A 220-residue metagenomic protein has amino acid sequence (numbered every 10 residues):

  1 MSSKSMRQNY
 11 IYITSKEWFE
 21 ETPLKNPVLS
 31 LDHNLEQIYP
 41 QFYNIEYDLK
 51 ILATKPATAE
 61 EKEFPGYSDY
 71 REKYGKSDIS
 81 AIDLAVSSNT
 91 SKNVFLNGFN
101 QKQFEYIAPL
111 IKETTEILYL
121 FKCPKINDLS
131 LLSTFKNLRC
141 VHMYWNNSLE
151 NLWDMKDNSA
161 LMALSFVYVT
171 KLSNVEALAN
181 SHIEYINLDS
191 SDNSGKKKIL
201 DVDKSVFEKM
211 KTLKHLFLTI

Functional and structural regions predicted by a protein language model:
K4-N127, L131-I220: Concave beta-strand-loop units of leucine-rich repeat
